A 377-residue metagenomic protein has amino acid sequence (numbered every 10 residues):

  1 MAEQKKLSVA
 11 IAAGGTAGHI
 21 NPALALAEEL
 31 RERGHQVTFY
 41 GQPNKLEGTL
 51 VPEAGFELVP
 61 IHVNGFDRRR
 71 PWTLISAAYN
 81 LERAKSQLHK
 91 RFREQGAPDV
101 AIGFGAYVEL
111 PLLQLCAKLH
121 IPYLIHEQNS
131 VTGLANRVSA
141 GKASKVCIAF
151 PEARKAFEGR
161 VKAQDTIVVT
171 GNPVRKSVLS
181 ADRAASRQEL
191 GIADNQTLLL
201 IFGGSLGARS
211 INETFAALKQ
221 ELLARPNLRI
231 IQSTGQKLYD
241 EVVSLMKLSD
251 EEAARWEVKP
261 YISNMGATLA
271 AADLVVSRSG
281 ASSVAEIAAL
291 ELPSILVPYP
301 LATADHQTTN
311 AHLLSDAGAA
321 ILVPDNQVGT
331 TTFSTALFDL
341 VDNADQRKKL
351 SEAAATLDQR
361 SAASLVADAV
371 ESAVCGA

Functional and structural regions predicted by a protein language model:
K5-G14, R33-Q87, T170-N172, Q236-L238: Conserved nucleotide-sugar phosphate-binding/catalytic loop shared by glycosyltransferases and other
H19-L30: Short amphipathic alpha-helix
Q36, L46, E57, A117-A184: Active-site-proximal region of nucleotide-activated glycan assembly enzymes, centered on histidine/acidic-rich loops
L50, A54, R183-V275, T308-H312 (+2 more regions): Donor-nucleotide binding loops and adjacent catalytic segments primarily of GT-B fold Leloir glycosyltransferases
Q87-I102, V108-L124, R137-K145: Glycosyltransferases and closely related glycan-assembly transferases that use nucleotide-activated donors
P98-V100, I262, G266-A285, L292: Acidic donor-binding loop of glycosyltransferase active sites
Q346-R360: A short, well-ordered alpha-helix in the C-terminal region of glycosyltransferases
Q359-A377: C-terminal alpha-helical cap of glycosyltransferases
